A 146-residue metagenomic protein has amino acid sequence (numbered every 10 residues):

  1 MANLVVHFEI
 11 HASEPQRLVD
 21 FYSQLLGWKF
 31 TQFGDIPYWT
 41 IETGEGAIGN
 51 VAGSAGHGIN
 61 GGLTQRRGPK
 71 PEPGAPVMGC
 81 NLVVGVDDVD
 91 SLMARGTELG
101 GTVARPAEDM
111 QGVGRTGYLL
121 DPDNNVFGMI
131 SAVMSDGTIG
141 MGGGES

Functional and structural regions predicted by a protein language model:
M1-D20, Q24, G79-V84, I130-S146: N-terminal beta-strand motif that seeds the catalytic metal site of vicinal oxygen chelate
A2, E9-G58: Core segments of cupin and vicinal oxygen chelate
V5-S13, E42-E45, G56, T64-R95 (+1 more regions): Vicinal oxygen chelate
D20, Q24, S91-E98: Replace "anionic and nucleotidyl ligands
A47, K70, V133-D136: Flexible, glycine-rich phosphate/dinucleotide-binding loops and adjacent beta-alpha linkers at cofactor/substrate
G61-T64, F127-G128: Conserved beta-strand in the GNAT
M93-S146: Vicinal oxygen chelate
